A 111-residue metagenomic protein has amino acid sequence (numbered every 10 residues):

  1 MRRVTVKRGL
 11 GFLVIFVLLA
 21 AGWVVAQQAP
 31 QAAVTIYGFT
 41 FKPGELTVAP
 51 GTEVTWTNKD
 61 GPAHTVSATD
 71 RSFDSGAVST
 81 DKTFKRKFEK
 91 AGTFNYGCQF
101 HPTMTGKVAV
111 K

Functional and structural regions predicted by a protein language model:
R2-K111: Extracytoplasmic copper-binding redox domains, predominantly the cupredoxin/blue-copper superfamily
